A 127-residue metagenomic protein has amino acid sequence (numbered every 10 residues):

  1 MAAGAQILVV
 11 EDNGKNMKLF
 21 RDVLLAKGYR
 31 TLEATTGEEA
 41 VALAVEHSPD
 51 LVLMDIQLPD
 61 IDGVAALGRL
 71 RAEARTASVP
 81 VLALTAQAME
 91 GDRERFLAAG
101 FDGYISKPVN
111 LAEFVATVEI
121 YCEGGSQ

Functional and structural regions predicted by a protein language model:
K15, T36-E39, D62-G68: Acidic catalytic/metal-coordinating carboxylates
K18-A26: Charged docking surfaces used in two-component/phosphorelay signaling
G28-T35, L43, I105: Short hydrophobic/Thr-rich beta-strand motif most characteristic of the beta2 strand and flanking loop of CheY-like
A42, V64-A77: Short amphipathic alpha-helix used as the core "switch/output" element in two-component signaling
H47-L53, L58: Active-site beta3 strand of CheY-like receiver
P59, A77, M89: The feature encodes the CheY-like receiver
V109-V118: C-terminal output helix
